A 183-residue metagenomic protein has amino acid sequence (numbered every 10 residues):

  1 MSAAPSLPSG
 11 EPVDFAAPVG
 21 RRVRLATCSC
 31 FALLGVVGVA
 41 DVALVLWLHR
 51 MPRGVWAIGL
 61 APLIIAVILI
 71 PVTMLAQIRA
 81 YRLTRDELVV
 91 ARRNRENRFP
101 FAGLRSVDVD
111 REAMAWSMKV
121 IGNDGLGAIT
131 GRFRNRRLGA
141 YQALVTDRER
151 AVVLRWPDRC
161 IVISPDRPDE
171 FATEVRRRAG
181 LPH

Functional and structural regions predicted by a protein language model:
M1-P12, S106-M114, G139-H183: Terminal and domain-flanking low-complexity segments
M1-V55, D124-G127, E149, V153-C160 (+1 more regions): N-terminal membrane-targeting/pre-transmembrane regions
A16, R134, V145-T146: Generic, ordered loop/turn and secondary-structure boundary motif
G54-L69: Extracytoplasmic beta-rich ectodomain segments of secreted or membrane-anchored proteins
I65-D108: Conserved beta-hairpin
R95, V109-N123: Short acidic, Gly/Pro-enriched loop/turn segments at secondary-structure junctions
N97-L104, G127-T130, I161, D166-D169: Short, highly charged low-complexity linear segments
D124-Q142: Hydrophobic alpha-helical transmembrane segments and immediately flanking/interface helices in integral membrane
